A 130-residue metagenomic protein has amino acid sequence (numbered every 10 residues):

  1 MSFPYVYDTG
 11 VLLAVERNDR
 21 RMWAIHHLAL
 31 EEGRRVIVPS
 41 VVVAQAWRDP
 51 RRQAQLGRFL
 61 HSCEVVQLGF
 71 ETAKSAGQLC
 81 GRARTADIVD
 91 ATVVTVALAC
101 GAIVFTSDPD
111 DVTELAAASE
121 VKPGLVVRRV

Functional and structural regions predicted by a protein language model:
M1-V38, Q45-H61, V130: Short, well-structured N-terminal submotif of metal-dependent ribonuclease cores
S2, L98-V130: Acidic, PIN/NYN-like endoribonuclease modules and their adjacent C-terminal/linker elements
Y7-D8, V38-P39, T85-D87, S119 (+1 more regions): Histidine- and aromatic-rich ligand-binding microenvironments
V11, R48, V93, D111-E114: Hydrophobic side chains within alpha-helical segments
L28-A29, F59, L79, V96 (+2 more regions): Hydrophobic helix-cap positions at the C-terminus of alpha-helices in RecA-like/P-loop ATPase nucleotide-binding cores
Q45, Q55, S75, E114-L115: Phosphate- and divalent-cation-binding pockets in alpha/beta enzyme and binding domains that engage nucleotide-derived
V65-D110: Active-site neighborhoods of divalent-metal-dependent phosphate/nucleic-acid chemistry enzymes
